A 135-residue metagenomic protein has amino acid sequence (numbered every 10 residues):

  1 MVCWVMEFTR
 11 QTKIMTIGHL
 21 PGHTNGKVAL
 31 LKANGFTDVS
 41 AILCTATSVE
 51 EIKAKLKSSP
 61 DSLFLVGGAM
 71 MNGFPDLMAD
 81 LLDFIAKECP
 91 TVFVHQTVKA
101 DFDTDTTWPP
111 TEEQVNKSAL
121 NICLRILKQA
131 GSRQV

Functional and structural regions predicted by a protein language model:
M1-K13, R125-V135: Eukaryotic N-terminal low-complexity, Ser/Thr- and Lys/Arg-rich leader segments that predominantly function as
W4-I42: Short, charged N-terminal beta->alpha structural module
K13, S62-L63: Structural motif
G18-H23, M70-F74, A100-D101: Gly/Ser/Thr-rich loops at beta-strand to alpha-helix junctions that form or flank small-molecule/cofactor-binding
T37-S59, I122: A short, well-structured beta->alpha microelement
P60-D61, P90: Proline-aspartate-enriched helix->loop->beta-strand connector
L63-F84: Conserved phosphotransfer microenvironments
L82-S132: Ser/Thr/Gly-rich flexible loops in soluble cytosolic domains mediating phosphotransfer, phosphorylation
